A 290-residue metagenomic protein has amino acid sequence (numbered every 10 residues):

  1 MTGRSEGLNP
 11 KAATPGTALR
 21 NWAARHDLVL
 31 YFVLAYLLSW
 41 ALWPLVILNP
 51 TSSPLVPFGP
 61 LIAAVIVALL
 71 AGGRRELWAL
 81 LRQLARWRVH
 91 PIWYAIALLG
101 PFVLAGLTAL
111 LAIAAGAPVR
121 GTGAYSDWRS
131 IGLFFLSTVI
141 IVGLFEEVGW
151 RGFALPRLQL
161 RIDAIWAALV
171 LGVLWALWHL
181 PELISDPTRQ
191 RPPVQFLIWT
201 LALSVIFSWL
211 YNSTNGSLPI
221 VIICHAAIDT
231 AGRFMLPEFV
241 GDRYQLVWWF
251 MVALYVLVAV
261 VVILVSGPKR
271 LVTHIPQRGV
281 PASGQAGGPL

Functional and structural regions predicted by a protein language model:
M1-R25: Short, Lys/Arg-rich, polar N-terminal cytosolic tail immediately upstream of the first transmembrane signal-anchor
T14-W22, I47-A97, L110-D127, L210-G216 (+1 more regions): Membrane-helix interface linkers and caps
D27-W40, G59, A95-A105, V170-L174 (+1 more regions): Alpha-helical transmembrane segments
Y36-P44, F102-L107, G172-E182, A226-M235: Aromatic-anchored segments of alpha-helical transmembrane domains
L37-L38, W43, L61-A68, P101-L110 (+1 more regions): Hydrophobic core of alpha-helical transmembrane segments in multi-pass integral membrane proteins
A112-Y125, L183-R189, P237-R243: Membrane-interface helix termini and inter-helical loops of multi-pass transporters
F145-G172, N212-S217: Membrane-interface helix/loop boundary segments of multi-pass membrane proteins
T214-P219, I223-L290: C-terminal membrane module of polytopic membrane proteins
